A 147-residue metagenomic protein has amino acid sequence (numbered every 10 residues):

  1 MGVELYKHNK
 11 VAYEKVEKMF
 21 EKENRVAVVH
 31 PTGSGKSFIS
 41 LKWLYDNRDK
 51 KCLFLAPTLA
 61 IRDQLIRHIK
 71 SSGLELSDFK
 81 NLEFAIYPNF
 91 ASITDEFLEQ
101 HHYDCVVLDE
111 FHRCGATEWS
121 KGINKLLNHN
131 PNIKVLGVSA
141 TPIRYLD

Functional and structural regions predicted by a protein language model:
M1-V29: Conserved pre-motif I regulatory segment
K22-W43: Walker A/P-loop
K51, K80-N81, Y103-C105, P131-L136: Loop/turn-to-beta-strand initiation segments
K51-T58: Conserved RecA-like ASCE P-loop NTPase motor core of nucleic-acid helicases/translocases
T58, I86-N89, V138-P142: A short beta-strand-to-loop transition that corresponds to the Sensor-1 phosphate-sensing loop of AAA+ P-loop ATPases
R62-H102: Inter-Walker segment of RecA-like/P-loop motor cores
D109-F111: Walker B catalytic acidic pair
R113-D147: Post-DEXD/H (motif II) to motif III coupling segment of the RecA-like Helicase ATP-binding lobe
